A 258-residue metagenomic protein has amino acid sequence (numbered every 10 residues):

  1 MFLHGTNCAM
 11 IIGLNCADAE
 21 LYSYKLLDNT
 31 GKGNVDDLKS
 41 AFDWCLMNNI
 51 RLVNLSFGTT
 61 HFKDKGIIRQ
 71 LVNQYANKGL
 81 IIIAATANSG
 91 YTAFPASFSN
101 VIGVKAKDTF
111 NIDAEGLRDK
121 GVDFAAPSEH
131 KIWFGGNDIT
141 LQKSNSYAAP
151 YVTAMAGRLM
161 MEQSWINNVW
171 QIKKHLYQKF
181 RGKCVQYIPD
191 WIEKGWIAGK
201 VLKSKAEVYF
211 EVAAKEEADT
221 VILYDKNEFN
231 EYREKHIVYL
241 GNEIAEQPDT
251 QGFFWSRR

Functional and structural regions predicted by a protein language model:
M1-T60: Subtilisin-like peptidase catalytic core
G33-N54, K65-L80, G90-G103, F110-A125: Mature extracellular/periplasmic domains of secretome proteins
L46-L52, E217-D219, Y232-H236: Short acidic/histidine-rich motifs immediately flanking catalytic phosphotransfer sites in two-component signaling
R51-N54, K78, E162-F210: C-terminal subdomain of the subtilisin-like protease fold in secreted/lumenal serine endopeptidases
F57-G58, I197-K203, L223-N227, V238-E243 (+1 more regions): Structural motif
N77-I83, E234-K235, D249-F253: A short helix->loop->beta-strand "cap" motif at the edges of active sites that frequently abuts
Y91-M161: Extracellular S/T/G-rich loop segment that most often corresponds to the catalytic His/Ser-adjacent loop
Y209-E231: Short acidic low-complexity segments
